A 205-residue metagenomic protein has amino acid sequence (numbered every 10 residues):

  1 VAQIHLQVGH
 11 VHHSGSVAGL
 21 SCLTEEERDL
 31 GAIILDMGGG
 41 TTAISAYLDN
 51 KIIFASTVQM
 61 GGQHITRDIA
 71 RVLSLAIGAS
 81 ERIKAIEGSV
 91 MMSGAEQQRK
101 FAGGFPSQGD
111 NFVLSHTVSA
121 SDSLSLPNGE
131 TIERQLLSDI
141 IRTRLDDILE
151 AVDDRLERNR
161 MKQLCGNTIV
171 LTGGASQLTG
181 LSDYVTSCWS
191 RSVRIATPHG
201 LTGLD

Functional and structural regions predicted by a protein language model:
V1, D36, I69, V152 (+1 more regions): Residue-level signature of catalytic and energy-coupling elements of molecular machines, predominantly ATP/GTP-dependent
V1-I33, A76, E87-A102, S107-S138 (+2 more regions): Nucleotide/phosphate-binding catalytic cleft detector across ATP-hydrolyzing and phosphate-transferring enzymes
A2-H13, D49-M92: Glycine-rich phosphate-binding loop plus the immediately following alpha-helix
L23-F54, I69: Gly/Thr-rich phosphate-binding beta-strand-loop-beta motif of the actin/hexokinase/Hsp70
Q63, R67, Q135, D139 (+5 more regions): Feature representing long, continuous alpha-helical segments
M91, L164-C188: Glycine-rich phosphate-binding loops at beta-strand->alpha-helix junctions
L149, D153-T168: Phosphate/pyrophosphate-binding loops at sites that engage ATP/ADP/AMP, CoA/4′-phosphopantetheine, polyphosphate
C188-D205: Conserved phosphate-binding/catalytic loops in two-lobed NTP-binding clefts
